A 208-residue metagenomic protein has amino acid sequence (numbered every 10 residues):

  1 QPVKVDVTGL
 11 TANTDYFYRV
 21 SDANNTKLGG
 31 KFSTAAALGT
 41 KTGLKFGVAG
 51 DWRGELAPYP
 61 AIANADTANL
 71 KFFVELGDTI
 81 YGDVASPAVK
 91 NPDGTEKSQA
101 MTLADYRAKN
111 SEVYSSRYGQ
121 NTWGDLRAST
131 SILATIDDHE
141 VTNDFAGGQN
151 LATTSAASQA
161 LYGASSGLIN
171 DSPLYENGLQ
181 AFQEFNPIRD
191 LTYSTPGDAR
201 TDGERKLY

Functional and structural regions predicted by a protein language model:
Q1-Y208: Metal-dependent phosphoester/phosphodiester hydrolase catalytic core
